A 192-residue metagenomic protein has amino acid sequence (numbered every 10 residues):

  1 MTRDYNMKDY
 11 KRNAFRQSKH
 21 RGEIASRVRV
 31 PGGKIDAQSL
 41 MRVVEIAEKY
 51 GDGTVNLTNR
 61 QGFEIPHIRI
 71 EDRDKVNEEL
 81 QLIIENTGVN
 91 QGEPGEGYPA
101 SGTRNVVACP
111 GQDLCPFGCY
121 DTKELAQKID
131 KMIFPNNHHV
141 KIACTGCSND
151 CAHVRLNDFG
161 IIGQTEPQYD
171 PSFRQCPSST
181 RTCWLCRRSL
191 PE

Functional and structural regions predicted by a protein language model:
M1-S39: N-terminal basic/disordered segments at the start of proteins
K11-A14, Y50-D52, E192: Short small/polar-residue motifs
S26-Q175: Small-residue-enriched alpha-helical segments and adjacent helix-cap loops that form tight helix-helix packing
S179-T180: Intrinsically disordered, low-complexity terminal/linker regions enriched in Pro/Ser/Gly and acidic residues
W184-E192: Iron-sulfur cluster-binding cysteine motifs and their immediate structural context in ferredoxin-like electron-transfer
